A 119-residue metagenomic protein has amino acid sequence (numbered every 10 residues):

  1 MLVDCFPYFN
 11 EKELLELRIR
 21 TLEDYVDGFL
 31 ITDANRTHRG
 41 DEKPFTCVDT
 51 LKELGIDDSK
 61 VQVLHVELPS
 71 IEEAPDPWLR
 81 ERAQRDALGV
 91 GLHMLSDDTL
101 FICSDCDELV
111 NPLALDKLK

Functional and structural regions predicted by a protein language model:
M1-D24: N-proximal low-complexity "stem/linker" segments adjacent to membrane-targeting elements
L2, D27, D98-T99, D107: Conserved acidic residues
L2, E23-T37, D58-Q62: Short loop->beta transition adjacent to catalytic acidic/histidine clusters or analogous donor-positioning motifs
D4-F9, T32-D33, C103-C106: Short His-Asn-centered micro-motif
E11-K12, T37, D107-V110: Short acidic, S/G/P-rich loop/turn micro-motifs used as interaction or catalytic elements
R18-T21, L88-M94, K117: A generic secondary-structure signal
N35-C103, P112: Active-site-proximal specificity loops/subdomain of glycosyltransferases
V110-K119: Conserved donor-nucleotide/metal-binding helix-loop-beta segment in metal-dependent transferases, i.e., the alpha-helix
